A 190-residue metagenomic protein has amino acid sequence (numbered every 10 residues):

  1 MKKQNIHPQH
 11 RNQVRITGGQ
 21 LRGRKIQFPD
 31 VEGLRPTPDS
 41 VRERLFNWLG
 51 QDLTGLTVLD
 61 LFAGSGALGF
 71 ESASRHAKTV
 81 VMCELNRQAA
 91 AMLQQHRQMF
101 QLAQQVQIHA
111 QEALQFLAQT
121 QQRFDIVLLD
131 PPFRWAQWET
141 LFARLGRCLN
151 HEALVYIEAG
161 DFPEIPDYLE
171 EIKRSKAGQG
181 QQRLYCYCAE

Functional and structural regions predicted by a protein language model:
M1-E190: Class I S-adenosyl-L-methionine-dependent methyltransferase catalytic core
